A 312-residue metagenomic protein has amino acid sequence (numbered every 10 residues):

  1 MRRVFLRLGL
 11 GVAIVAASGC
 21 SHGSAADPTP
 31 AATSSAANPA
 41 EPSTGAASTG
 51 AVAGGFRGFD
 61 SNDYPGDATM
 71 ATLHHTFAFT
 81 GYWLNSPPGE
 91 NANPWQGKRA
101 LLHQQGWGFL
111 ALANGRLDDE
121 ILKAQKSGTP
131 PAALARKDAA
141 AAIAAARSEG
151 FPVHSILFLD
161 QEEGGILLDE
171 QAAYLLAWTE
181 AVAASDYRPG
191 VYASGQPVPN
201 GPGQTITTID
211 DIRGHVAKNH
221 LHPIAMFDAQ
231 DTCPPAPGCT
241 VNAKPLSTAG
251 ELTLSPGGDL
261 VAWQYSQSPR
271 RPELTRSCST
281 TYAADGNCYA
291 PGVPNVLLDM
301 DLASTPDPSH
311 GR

Functional and structural regions predicted by a protein language model:
M1-G9: Bacterial N-terminal signal peptides that target proteins for export
G9-S18: Bacterial N-terminal signal peptides
A17-T49: C-terminal region of N-terminal signal peptides and the immediate post-cleavage residues of exported proteins
S21-H22, S48, L84, L302-R312: Alpha/beta catalytic barrel-like cores
A26-D27, P130-P131, D210: Short alpha-helix boundary/capping motifs
T29, S43, N62, D301-A303 (+1 more regions): Intrinsically disordered, low-complexity regions of eukaryotic proteins
G50-H75, F79-A177, A184-S185: Substrate-binding cleft of extracellular glycoside hydrolase catalytic domains
D67-M70, H74-T76, A145-F151, G164-R312: Surface-exposed substrate-engagement region within the catalytic domains of secreted or surface-exposed extracellular
